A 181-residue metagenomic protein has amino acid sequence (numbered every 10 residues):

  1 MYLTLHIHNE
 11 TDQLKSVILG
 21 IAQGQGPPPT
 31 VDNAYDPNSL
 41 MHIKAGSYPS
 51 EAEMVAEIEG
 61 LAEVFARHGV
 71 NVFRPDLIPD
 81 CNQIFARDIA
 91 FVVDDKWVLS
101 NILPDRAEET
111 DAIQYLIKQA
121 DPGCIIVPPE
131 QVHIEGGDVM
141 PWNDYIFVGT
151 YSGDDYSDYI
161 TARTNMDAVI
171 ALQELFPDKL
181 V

Functional and structural regions predicted by a protein language model:
M1-V181: The feature marks the mature, well-folded catalytic cores of soluble enzymes
